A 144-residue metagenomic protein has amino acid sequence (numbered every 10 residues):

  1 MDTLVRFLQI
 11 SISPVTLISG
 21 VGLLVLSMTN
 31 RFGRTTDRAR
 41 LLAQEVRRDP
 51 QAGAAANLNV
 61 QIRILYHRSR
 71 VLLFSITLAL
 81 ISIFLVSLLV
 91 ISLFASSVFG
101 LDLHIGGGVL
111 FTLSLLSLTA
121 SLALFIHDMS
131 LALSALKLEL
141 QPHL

Functional and structural regions predicted by a protein language model:
M1-L144: Cytosol-facing regions at membranes
